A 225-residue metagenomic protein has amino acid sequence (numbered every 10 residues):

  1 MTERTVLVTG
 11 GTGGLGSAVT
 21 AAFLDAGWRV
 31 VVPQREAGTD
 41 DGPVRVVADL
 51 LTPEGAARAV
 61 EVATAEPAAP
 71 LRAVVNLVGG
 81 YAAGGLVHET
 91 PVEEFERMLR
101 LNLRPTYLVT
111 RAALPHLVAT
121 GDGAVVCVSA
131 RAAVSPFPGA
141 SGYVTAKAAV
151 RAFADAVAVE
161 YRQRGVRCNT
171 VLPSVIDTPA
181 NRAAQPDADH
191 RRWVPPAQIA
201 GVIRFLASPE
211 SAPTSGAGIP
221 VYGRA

Functional and structural regions predicted by a protein language model:
T12, T20: N-terminal Rossmann NAD(P)H-binding glycine-rich loop of SDR-like oxidoreductase domains
G85-V87, P91-R97: Substrate-binding pocket helix/loop in short-chain dehydrogenase/reductase
T110, A146: Active-site helix of classical SDR
P115, A158-E160: Alpha-helical segment proximal to the catalytic Tyr-Lys
A130: Residue(s) in the substrate-gating loop at a strand-loop-helix junction that position the organic substrate next
S135-S141, Q163: Active-site loop immediately N-terminal to the catalytic Tyr-X3-Lys motif of short-chain dehydrogenase/reductase
Q163-V166, T170, T178, D187-A225: C-terminal helical subdomain
